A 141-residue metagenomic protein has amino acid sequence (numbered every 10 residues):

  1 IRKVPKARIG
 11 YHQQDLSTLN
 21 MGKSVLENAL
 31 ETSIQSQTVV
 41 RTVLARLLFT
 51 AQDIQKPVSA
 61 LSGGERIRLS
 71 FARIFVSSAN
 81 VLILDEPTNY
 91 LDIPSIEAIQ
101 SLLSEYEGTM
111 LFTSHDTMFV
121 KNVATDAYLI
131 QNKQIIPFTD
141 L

Functional and structural regions predicted by a protein language model:
I1-L141: ABC ATP-binding cassette signature C-motif
